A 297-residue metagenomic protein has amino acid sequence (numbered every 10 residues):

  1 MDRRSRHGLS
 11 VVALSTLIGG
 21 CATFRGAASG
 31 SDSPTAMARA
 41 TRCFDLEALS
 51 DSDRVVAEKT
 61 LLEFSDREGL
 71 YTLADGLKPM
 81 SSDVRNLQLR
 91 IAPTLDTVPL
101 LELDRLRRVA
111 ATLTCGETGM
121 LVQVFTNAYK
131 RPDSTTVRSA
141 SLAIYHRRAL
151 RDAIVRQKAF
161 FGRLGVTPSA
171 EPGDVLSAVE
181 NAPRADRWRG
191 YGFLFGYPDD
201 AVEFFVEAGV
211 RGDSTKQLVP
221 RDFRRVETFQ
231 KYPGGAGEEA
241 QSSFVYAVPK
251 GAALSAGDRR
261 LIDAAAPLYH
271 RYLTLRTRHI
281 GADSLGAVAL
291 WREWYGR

Functional and structural regions predicted by a protein language model:
D2-S10: Bacterial N-terminal signal peptides that target proteins for export
V12-L14: Intrinsically disordered, low-complexity charged segments of secreted bacterial virulence and antibacterial
A28-G30: Boundary at the C-terminal end of the N-terminal hydrophobic targeting segment
D32-R297: A conserved ligand/cofactor-binding region detector
